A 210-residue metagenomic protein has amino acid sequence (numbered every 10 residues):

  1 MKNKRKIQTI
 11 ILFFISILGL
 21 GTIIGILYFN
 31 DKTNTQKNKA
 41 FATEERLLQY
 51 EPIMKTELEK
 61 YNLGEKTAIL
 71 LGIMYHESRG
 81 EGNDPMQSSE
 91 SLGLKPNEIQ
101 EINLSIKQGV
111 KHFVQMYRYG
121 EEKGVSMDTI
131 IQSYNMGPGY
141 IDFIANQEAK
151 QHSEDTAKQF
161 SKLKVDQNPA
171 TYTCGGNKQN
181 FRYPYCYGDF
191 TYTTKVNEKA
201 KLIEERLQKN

Functional and structural regions predicted by a protein language model:
M1-N3, Y75-H76: Short, flexible beta-strand-to-coil junctions
K2-L48, I53, Y61, P96-K107 (+2 more regions): Non-catalytic cell-wall polysaccharide-engagement segments
I53-M54, A68-N97, H112, G137: Cell-wall polysaccharide-cleaving catalytic domain and substrate-binding groove, primarily in peptidoglycan/chitin
N62-T67: Membrane-interfacial loop-to-helix junctions in multi-pass transporters
